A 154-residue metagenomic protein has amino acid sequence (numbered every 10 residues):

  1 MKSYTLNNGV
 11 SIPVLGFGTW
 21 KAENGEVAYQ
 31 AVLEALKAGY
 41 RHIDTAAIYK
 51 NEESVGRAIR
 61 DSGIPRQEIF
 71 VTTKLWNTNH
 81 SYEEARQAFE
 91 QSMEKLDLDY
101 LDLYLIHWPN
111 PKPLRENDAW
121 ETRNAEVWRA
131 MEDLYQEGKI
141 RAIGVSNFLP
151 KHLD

Functional and structural regions predicted by a protein language model:
M1-I69, A130, Q136: N-terminal binding-site loop/beta-alpha segment at the start of enzyme catalytic domains that lines or forms
I12-G16, R41-H42, E68-K74, Y100-L105 (+1 more regions): Structural preference for beta-strand elements that scaffold enzyme active sites
P13-E26, K74-E83, P113-T122: Active-site mouth loops of central-metabolism enzymes
W20-A22, A46-I48, K74-T78, I106-P109 (+1 more regions): Active-site beta-loop-alpha junctions enriched in small/polar residues
E23, A85-D154: Glycine/proline-rich, positively charged, aromatic-decorated active-site loop/lid region on the catalytic face
